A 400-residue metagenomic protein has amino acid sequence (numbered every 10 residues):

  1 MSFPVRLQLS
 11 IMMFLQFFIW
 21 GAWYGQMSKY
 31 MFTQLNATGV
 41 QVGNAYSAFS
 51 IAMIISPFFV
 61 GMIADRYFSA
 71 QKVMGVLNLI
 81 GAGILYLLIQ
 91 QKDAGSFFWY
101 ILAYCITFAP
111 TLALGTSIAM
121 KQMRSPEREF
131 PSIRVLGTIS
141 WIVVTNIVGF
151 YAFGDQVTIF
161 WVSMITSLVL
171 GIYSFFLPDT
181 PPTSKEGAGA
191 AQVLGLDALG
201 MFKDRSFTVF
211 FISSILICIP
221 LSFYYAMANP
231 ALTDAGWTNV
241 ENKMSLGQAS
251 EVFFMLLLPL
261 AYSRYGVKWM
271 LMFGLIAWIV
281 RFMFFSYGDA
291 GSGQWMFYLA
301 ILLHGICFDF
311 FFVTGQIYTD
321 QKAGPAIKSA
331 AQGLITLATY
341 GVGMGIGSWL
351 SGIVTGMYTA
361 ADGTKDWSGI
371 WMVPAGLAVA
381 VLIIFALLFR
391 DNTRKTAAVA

Functional and structural regions predicted by a protein language model:
M1-F3, L177-S213: Juxtamembrane intracellular "pre-TM" segments in multi-pass secondary transporters
M1-S50, S206-M244, F312: Helix-loop boundary and gating motifs at the non-cytosolic
S2, L88-I89, V169-D179, G341 (+1 more regions): Multi-pass alpha-helical transporter architecture, strongest for 12-TM Major Facilitator/SLC carriers used
I55-K92: Conserved MFS/SLC helix-loop-helix module at the cytosolic interface between two early adjacent transmembrane helices
I55-S69, A152-F153, F254-V267, T355-G356: Helix-to-loop junctions at the C-terminal end of transmembrane segments in multipass secondary transporters
K72-Y86, W269-F284: Structural signature of the two symmetry-related core transmembrane helices
L102-L136: Cytoplasmic helix-loop-helix junction between adjacent transmembrane helices in 12-TM secondary transporters
F150-T166, I353-A378: A membrane-interface helix-boundary motif in multi-pass transporters
